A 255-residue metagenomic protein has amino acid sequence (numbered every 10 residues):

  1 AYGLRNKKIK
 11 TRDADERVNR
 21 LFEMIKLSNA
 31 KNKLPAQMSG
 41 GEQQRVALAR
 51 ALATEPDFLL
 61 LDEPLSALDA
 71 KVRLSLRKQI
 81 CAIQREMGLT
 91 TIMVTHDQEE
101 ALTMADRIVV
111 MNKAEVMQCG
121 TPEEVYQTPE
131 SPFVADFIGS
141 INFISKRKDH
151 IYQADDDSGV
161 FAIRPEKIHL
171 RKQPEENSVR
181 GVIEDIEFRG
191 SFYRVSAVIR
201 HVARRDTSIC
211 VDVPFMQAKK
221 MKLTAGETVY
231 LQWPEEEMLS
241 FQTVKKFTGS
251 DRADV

Functional and structural regions predicted by a protein language model:
A1-E130: ABC ATPase nucleotide-binding domains
L68, S75, T128, D136-F137 (+2 more regions): Residues that scaffold the ATP/ADP-binding catalytic core of kinase and kinase-like folds
L89-I92, F143, F192: Secondary-structure boundary/capping residues
E99, E123, P132, I144 (+2 more regions): Glycine-centered loop/turn positions within well-structured domains that cap or flank conserved ligand/cofactor-binding
Q127-D149, A162: C-terminal boundary and immediately downstream tail of ABC-type ATPase nucleotide-binding domains
I151-V255: Non-catalytic connector elements of ABC transporters
